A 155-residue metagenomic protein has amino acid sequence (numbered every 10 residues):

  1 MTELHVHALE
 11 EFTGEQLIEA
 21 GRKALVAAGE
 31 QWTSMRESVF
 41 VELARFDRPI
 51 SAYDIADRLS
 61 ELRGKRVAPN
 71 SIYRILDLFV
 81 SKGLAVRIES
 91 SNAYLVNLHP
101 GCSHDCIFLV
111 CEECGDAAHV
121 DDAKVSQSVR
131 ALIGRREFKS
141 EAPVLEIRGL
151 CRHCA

Functional and structural regions predicted by a protein language model:
H7-F40: Short alpha-helical segments that sit at the start of domains
A24, V41-F46, R58: Short amphipathic alpha-helical elements of helix-turn-helix/winged-helix folds
W32-S34, R45-S51: Short capping segments at the starts of secondary-structure elements
L43, I72-K82: Basic amphipathic alpha-helical segments that dock to polyanions
S51-K65: DNA-recognition alpha helix
V80-A155: Non-DNA-binding regulatory cores of transcription-related proteins, predominantly C-terminal effector-binding
